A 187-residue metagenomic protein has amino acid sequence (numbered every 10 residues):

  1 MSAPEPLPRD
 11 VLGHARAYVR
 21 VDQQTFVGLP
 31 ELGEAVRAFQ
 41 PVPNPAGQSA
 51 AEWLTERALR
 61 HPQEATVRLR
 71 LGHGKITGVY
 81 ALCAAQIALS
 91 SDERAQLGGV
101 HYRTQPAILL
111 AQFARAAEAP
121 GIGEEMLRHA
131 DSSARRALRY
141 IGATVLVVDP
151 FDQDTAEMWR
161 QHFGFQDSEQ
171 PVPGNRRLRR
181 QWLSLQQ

Functional and structural regions predicted by a protein language model:
M1-P120, E125-Q187: Non-catalytic substrate-recognition and accessory regions of acyl/acetyltransferase enzymes
